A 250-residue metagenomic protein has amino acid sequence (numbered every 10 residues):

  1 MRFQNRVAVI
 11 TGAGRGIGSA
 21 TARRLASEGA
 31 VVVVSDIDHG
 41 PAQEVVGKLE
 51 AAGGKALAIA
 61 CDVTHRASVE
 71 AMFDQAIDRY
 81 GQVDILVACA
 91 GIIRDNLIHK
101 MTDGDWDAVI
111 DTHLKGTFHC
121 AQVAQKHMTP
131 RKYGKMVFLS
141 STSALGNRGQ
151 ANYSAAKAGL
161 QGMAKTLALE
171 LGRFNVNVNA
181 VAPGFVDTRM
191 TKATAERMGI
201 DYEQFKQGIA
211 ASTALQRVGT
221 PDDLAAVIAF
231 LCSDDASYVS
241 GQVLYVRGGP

Functional and structural regions predicted by a protein language model:
F3-V33, L167: Canonical Rossmann dinucleotide-binding motif of NAD(H)/NADP(H)-dependent dehydrogenases/reductases, specifically
H39-G40, A60-M72, D103, D223: The beta1-alpha1 cofactor-binding region of Rossmann-like NAD(H)/NADP(H)-dependent oxidoreductases
L97-I98, D105-I110, F205, I209: Substrate-binding pocket helix/loop in short-chain dehydrogenase/reductase
M101, N147-A155, T166: Active-site loop-to-helix junction immediately N-terminal to the catalytic Tyr of the SDR YXXXK motif in Rossmann-fold
F118-A121, T129, Y133, R217-V246: C-terminal substrate-recognition "lid" of short-chain dehydrogenase/reductases
A121, A156, A164: Active-site helix of classical SDR
K126, L169-R173, S237: Alpha-helical segment proximal to the catalytic Tyr-Lys
